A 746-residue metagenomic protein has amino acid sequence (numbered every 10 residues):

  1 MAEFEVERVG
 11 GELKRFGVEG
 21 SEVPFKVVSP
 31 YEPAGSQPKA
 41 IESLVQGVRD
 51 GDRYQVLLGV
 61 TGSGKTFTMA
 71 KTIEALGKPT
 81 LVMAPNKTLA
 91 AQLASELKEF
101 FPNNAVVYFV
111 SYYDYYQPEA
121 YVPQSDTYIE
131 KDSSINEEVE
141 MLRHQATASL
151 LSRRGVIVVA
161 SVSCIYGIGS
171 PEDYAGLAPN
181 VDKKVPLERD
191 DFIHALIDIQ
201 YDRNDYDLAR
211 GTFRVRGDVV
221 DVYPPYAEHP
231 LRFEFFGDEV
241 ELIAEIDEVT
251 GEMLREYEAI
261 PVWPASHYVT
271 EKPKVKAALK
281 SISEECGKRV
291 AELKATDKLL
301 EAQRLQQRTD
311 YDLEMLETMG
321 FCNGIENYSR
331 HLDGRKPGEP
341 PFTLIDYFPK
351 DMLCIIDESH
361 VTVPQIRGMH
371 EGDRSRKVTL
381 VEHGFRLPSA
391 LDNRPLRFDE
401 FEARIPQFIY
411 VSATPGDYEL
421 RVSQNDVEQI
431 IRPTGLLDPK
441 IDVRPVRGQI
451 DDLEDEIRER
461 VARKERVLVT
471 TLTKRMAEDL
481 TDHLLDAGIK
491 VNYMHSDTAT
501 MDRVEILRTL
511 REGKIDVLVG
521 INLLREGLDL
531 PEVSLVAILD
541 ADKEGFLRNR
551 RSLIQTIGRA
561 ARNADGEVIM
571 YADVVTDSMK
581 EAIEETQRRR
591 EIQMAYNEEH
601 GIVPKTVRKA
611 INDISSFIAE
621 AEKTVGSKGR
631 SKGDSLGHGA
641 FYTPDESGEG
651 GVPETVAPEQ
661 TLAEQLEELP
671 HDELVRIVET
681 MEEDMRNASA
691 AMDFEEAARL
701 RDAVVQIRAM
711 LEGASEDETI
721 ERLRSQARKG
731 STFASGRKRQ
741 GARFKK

Functional and structural regions predicted by a protein language model:
R8-G59: Conserved pre-motif I regulatory segment
L13, F109-V158, V162-D452, E456-A462 (+4 more regions): N-terminal cationic and glycine-rich segments that engage phosphates or anionic surfaces
V45-R49, S63-P79, E96-K98: Walker A/P-loop NTP-binding motif
R49-V56, G77-P79, R154-V156, E465-R466: Pre-Walker A (Motif I) flank of P-loop NTPase domains
S63, T88, L523: ATP-binding Walker
L76-E99, A105-D114, S163, L472-R475: Conserved Walker A/P-loop ATP-binding site and its immediately adjacent core in helicase/helicase-like ATPase domains
P171-G176, T471-M501, Q706, M710: Conserved helicase motor "Helicase C" RecA-like lobe of SF1/SF2 P-loop NTPases
E478-D479, N492, T498-I521: Conserved helicase ATPase core of P-loop NTP-dependent helicases/translocases
